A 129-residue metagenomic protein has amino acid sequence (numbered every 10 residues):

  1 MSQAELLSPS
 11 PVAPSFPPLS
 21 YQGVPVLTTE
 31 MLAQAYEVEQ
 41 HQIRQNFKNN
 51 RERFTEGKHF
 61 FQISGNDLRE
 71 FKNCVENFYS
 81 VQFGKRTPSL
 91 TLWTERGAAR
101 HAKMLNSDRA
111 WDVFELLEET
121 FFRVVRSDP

Functional and structural regions predicted by a protein language model:
M1-P129: An anion-engaging/catalytic patch
